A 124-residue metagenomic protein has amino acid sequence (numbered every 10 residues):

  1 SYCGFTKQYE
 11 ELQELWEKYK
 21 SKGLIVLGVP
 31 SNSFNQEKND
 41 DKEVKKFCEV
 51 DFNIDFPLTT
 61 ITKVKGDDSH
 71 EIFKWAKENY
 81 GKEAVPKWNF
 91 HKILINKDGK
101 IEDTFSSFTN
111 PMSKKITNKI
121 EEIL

Functional and structural regions predicted by a protein language model:
S1-C3: Active-site beta-to-alpha loop of glycosyltransferases that engages the nucleotide-sugar donor
F5-S69: Structural microenvironment flanking redox-active thiols in thiol-disulfide oxidoreductases
K74, E78-L124: Thiol-/selenol-based redox modules, centered on thioredoxin-like and closely related oxidoreductase domains
